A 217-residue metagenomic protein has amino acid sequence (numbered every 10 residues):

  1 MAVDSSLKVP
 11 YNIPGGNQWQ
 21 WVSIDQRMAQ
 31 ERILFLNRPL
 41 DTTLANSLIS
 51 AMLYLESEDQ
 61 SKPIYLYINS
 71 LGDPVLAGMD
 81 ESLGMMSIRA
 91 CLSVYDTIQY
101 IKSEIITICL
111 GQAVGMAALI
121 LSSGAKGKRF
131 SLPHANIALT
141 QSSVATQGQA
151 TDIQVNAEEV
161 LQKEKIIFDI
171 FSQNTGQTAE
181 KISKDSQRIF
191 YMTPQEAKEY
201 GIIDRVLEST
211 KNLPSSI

Functional and structural regions predicted by a protein language model:
M1-I217: Terminal-region recognition feature
